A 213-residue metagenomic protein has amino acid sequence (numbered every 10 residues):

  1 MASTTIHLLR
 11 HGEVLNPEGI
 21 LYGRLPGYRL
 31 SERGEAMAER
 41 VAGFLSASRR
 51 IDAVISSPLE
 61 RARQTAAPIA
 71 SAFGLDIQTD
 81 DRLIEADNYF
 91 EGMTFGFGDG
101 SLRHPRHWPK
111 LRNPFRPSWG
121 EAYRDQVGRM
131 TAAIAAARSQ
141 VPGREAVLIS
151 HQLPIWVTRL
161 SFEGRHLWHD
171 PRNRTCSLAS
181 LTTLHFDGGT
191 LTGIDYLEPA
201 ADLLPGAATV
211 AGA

Functional and structural regions predicted by a protein language model:
M1-T4, L75-T79, E85-D99, R144 (+1 more regions): Acidic, low-complexity terminal tails and accessory targeting/binding regions of phosphate-metabolizing enzymes
T4, L9-Q78: Active-site-proximal alpha-helix that buttresses catalytic centers in soluble enzyme cores
I6, R144-Q152: Generic beta-sheet signal
L15, R61-R63, A86-D87, P154-W156: Short, active-site-adjacent cap segments at secondary-structure transitions
A47-R50, A137-R144: Glycine-rich phosphate-binding loop signature in dinucleotide/nucleotide-binding domains
S57-L59, R82, I149-L153: Short, well-ordered beta-to-alpha junction loops that form the rim of enzyme active sites and present histidine/acidic
P68, V157-S161: Active-site signature of alpha/beta-hydrolase-fold catalytic machinery across serine- and Asp/Cys-nucleophile hydrolases
S71-R129, Y196: Phosphate-handling substructures
